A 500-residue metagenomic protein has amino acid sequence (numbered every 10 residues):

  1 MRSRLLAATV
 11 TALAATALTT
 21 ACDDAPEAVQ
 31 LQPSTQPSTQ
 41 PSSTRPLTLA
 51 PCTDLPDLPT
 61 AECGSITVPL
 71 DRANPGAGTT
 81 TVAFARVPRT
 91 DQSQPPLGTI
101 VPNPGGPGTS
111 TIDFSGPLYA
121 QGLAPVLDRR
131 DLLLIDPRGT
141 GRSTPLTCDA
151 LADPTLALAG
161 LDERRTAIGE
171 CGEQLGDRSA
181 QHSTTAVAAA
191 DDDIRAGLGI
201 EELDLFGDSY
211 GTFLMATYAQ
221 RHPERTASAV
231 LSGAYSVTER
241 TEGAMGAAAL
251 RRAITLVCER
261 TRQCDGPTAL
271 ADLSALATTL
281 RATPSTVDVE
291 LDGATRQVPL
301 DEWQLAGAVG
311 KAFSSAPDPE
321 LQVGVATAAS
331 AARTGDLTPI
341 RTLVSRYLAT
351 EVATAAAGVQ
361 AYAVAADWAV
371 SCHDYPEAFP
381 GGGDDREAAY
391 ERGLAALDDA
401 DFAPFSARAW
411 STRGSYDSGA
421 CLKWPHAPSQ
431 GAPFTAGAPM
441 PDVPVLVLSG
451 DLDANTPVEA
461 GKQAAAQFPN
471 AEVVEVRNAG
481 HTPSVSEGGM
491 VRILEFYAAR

Functional and structural regions predicted by a protein language model:
M1-T9: Bacterial N-terminal signal peptides that target proteins for export
L18-A21: C-terminal motif of bacterial Sec signal peptides marking the signal peptidase cleavage site
D23-A25: Bacterial signal peptide processing site
A28-Q30, Q40-G307, A369, Y375 (+1 more regions): Gly/Pro-rich cap/lid or specificity-loop segments adjacent to the active site
Y235-A253, V325, L337-A356, Q360: Flexible "cap/lid" loop of the alpha/beta hydrolase fold
V289-A308, F313-E320, A355-A365: Structural motif
A332, A349-T354, A498-R500: Alpha/beta-hydrolase-fold serine-hydrolase catalytic core, especially in secreted/extracellular enzymes
T338-Y375, F379-P380, A389-A395: Long, low-complexity segments enriched in small/aliphatic residues
